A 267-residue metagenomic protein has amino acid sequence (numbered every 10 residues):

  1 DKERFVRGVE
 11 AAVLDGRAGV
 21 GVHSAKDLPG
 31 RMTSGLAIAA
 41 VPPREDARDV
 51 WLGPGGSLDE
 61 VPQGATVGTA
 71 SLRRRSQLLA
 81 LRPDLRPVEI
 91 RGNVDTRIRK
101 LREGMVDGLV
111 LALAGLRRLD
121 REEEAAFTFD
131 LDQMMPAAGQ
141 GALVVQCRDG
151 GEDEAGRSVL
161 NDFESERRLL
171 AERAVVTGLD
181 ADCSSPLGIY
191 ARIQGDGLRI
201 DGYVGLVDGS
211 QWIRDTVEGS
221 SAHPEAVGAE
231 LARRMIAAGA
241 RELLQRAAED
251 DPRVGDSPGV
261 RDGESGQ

Functional and structural regions predicted by a protein language model:
D1, F5, L14-R17, G30 (+3 more regions): Generic, well-ordered alpha-helical segments
D1, I38-V41, M105, F127-T128: Short, hinge-like loop/turn segments at secondary-structure boundaries
K2-R17, D95-L109: Short helices/loops that flank or line small-molecule/ion binding pockets
A25, A80, D84, V88-Q267: Small-molecule-sensing regulatory modules
A25-L85: A conserved helix-loop-strand patch within extracytoplasmic ligand-binding domains of the periplasmic binding
